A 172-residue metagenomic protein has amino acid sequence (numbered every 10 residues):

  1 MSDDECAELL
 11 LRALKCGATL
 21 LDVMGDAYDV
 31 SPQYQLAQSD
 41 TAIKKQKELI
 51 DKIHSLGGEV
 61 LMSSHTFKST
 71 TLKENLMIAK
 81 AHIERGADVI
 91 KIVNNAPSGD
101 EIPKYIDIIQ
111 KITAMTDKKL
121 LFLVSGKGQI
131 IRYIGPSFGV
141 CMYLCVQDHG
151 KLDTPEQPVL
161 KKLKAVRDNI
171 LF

Functional and structural regions predicted by a protein language model:
M1-S39: Glycine/small-residue-rich loop that forms an oxyanion/phosphate-binding "nest" at active or ligand-binding sites
V23-F172: Catalytic alpha/beta core domains of metabolic enzymes, predominantly
